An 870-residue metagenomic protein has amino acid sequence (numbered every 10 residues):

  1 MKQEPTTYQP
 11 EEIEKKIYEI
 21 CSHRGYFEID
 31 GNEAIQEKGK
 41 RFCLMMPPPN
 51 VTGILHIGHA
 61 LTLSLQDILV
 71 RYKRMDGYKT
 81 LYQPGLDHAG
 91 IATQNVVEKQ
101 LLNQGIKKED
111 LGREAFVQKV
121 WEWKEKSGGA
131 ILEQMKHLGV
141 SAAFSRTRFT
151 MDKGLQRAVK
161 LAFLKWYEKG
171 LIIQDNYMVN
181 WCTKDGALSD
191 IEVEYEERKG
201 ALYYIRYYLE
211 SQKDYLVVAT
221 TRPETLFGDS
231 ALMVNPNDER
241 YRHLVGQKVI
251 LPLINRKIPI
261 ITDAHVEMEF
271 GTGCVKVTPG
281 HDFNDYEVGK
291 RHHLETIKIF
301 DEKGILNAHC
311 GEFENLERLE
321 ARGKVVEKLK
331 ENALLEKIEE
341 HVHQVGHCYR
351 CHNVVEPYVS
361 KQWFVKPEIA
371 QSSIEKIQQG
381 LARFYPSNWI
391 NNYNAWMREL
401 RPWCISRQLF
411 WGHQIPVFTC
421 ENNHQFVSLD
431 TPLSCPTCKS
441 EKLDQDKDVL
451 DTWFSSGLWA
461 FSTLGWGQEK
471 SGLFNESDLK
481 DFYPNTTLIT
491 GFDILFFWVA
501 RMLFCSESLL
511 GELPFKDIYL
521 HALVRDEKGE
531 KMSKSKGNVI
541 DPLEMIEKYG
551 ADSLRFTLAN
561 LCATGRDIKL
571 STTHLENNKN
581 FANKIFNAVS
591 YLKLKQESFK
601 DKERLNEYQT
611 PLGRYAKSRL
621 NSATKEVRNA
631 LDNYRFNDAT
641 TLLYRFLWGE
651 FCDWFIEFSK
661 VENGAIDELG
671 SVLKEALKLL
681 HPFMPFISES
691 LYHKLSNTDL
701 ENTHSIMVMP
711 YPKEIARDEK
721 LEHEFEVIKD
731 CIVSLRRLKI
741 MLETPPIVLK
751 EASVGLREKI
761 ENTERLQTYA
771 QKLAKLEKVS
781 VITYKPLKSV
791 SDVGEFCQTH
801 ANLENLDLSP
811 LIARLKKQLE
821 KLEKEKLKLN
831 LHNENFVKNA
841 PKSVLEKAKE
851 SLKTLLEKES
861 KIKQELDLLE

Functional and structural regions predicted by a protein language model:
M1-N237, T278-R291, E295-C310, R318 (+7 more regions): N-terminal, positively charged nucleic-acid-binding surface of large information/translation enzymes
T6-Y8, K16-Y18, H137, S141-A142 (+10 more regions): NTP-handling and nucleic-acid-processing catalytic cores
D87, V179, T183, S189-E194 (+5 more regions): Acidic, turn-prone loop/beta-hairpin segments
A130, M135, N580-K593, G613-S622 (+2 more regions): Core structural elements
E196, V277-G280, L319, E356 (+8 more regions): Conserved phosphate-binding loops in nucleotide/dinucleotide-binding enzymes
A264, H292-G304, L409-G412, P416-E421 (+1 more regions): Alpha-helical recognition segments enriched in aromatics with Gly/Pro capping that present substrate-recognition
H347-C351, V524-K528, M532-Q609, D699-N702 (+2 more regions): Catalytic adenosine-cofactor/nucleotide-binding cores of aminoacyl-tRNA synthetases and other
E576, L695-E870: C-terminal low-complexity, glycine/proline- and small-hydrophobic-enriched intrinsically disordered tails that act as
